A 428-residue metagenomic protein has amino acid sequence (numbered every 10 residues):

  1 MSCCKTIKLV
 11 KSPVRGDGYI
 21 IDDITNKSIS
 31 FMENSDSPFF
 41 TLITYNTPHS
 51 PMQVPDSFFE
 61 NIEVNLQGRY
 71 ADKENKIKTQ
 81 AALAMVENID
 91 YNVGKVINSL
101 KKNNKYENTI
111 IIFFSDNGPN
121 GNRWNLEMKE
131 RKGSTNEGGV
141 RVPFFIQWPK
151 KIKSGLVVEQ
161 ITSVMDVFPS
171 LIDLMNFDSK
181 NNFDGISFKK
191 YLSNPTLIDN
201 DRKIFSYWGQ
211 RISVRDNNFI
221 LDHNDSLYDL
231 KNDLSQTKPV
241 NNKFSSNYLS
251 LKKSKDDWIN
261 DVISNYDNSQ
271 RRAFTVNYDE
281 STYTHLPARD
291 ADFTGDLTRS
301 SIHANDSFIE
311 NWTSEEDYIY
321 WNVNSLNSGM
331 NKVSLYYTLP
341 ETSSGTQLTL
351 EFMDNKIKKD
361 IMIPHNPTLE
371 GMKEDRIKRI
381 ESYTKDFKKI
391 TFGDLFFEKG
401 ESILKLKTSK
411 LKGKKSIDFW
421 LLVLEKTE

Functional and structural regions predicted by a protein language model:
M1-F39, Y45-V54, G68, D72-E74 (+1 more regions): Formylglycine-dependent
V14-I24, K76-Y91, K105, K129-F144 (+3 more regions): A short beta-strand-to-alpha-helix junction
T25-M32, N65-N108: A long, amphipathic alpha-helix that forms part of the scaffold/cap immediately adjacent to metal-dependent active
S35-T41, K105-I111, D199-D201, D216-F219: Loop/turn elements at helix/coil->beta-strand transitions in domains of secreted/extracellular proteins
F39-T44, V86-I89, V93-V96, I110-S115 (+3 more regions): Beta-strand elements within well-structured catalytic alpha/beta cores of enzymes that handle phosphate/sulfate esters
P51-D56, E60-I62, N98-K151, S163: Histidine-centered active-site microenvironments of extracellular/periplasmic hydrolases and transferases
P119-W124, K132-T135, L156, Q160-N232 (+2 more regions): C-terminal cap/loop subdomain of S1 sulfatases and analogous C-terminal strand-loop tails that border
Y248, K252-E428: Extracytoplasmic
